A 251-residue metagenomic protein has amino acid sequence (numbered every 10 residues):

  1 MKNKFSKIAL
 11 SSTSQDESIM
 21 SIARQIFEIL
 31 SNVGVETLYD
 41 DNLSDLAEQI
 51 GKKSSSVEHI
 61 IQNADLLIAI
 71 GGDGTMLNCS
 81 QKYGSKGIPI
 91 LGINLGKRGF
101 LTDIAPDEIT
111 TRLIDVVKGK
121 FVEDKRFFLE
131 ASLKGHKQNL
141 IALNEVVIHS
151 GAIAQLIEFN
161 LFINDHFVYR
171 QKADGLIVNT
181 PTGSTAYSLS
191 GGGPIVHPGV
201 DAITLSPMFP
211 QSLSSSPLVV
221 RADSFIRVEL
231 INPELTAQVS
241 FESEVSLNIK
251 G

Functional and structural regions predicted by a protein language model:
M1-L66, P106-V122, S132-L140: ATP/NTP phosphate-donor binding region
L10, A69, V178: Redox-cofactor binding/interface segments in oxidoreductases and associated redox assembly factors
Q15, D73-T75, R98, T182-S184: Short glycine-rich anion-binding loops that position phosphate/pyrophosphate groups of nucleotides and phosphorylated
I19, G74-C79, T185-S190: Short glycine/serine/threonine-rich phosphate/pyrophosphate-binding segments that cradle anionic phosphate groups
N78, Y83-I93, R98-F100: Gly/Ser-rich helix-loop-strand patches that form or flank binding pockets for ribonucleotide-derived cofactors
K97-D174, N232: Catalytic core of DAGKc-family lipid kinases
G135, I148-H149, I153, N164-F167 (+1 more regions): ATP/nucleoside-binding phosphotransfer catalytic cores, i.e., glycine-rich phosphate-binding loops
Y169-S214: Gly/Ser/Thr-rich active-site loops/lids in small-molecule metabolic enzymes that frequently grip phosphoryl groups
